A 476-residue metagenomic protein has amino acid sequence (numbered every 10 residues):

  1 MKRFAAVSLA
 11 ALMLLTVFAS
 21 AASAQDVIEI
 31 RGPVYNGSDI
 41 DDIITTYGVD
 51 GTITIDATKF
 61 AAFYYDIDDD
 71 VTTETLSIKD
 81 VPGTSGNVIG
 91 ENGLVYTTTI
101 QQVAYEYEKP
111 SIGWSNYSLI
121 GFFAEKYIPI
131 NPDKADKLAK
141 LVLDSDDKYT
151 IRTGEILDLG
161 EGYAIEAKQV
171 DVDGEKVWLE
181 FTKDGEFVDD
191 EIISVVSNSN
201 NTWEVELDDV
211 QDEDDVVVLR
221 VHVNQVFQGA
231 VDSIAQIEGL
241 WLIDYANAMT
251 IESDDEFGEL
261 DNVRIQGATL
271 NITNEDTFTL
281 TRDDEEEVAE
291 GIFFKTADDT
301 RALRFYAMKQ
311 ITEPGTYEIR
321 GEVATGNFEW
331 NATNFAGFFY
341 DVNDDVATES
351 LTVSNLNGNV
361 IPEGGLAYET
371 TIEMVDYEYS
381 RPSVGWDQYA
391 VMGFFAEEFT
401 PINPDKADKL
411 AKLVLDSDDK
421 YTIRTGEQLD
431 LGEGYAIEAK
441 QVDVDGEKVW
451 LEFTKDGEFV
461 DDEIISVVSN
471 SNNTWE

Functional and structural regions predicted by a protein language model:
M1-Q25, A167, A439: Secretory targeting signatures
A24-E476: Surface-exposed, beta-sheet-biased, low-hydrophobicity segments with strongly acidic/polar composition
